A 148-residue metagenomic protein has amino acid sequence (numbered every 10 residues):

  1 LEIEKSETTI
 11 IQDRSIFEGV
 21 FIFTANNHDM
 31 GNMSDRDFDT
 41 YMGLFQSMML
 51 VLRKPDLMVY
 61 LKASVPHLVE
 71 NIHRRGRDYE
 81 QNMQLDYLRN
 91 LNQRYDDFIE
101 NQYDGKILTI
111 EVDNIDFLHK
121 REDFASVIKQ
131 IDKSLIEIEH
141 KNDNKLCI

Functional and structural regions predicted by a protein language model:
L1-S34: A basic- and aromatic-enriched beta-loop-alpha substructure that forms the phosphate/nucleotide- and DNA/RNA-contacting
E2, L44-M48, D97-F98, K133-S134: A generic secondary-structure signal
E7-T8, P55, D104-K106: A generic structural signal for alpha->beta connector loops
I11, M58-Y60, I107-T109: Conserved beta-strand scaffold positions in the cores of enzyme catalytic domains, especially in NTP/NDP-utilizing
I16-E18, A63-L68, N114-F117: Conserved nucleotide-binding/hydrolysis micro-motifs of P-loop NTPases
F17, F21-F23, F38, F45 (+3 more regions): Phenylalanine-focused residue identity feature
I22-R94: A glycine- and Lys/Arg-enriched "phosphate-lid" helix/loop adjacent to the NTP-binding pocket of small-molecule kinases
V69-I148: NTP-dependent small-molecule kinase module
